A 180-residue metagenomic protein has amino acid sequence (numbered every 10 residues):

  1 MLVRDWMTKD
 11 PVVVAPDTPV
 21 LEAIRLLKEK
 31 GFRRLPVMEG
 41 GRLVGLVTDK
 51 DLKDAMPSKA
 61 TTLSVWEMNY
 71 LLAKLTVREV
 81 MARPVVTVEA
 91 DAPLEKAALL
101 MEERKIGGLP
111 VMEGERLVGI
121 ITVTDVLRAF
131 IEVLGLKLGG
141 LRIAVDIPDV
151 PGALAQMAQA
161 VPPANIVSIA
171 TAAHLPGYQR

Functional and structural regions predicted by a protein language model:
M1-D10, D49-V85, A98-E102, T122-P162 (+1 more regions): Tandem CBS (Bateman) regulatory domains
L2-E39, V44-T48, M56: Basic, Lys/Arg-rich alpha-helical nucleic-acid-recognition elements, primarily the DNA-binding modules of transcription
K9, M38, R83, M112 (+1 more regions): Conserved residues at the C-terminal ends of beta-strands
V14-G31, M38, T87-K105, M112 (+2 more regions): The conserved cystathionine-beta-synthase
L27, L35-D51, M101, L109-T124: A glycine-centered beta-loop-beta connector
R33, G107, V167: Short acidic/polar active-site loop segments enriched in Thr and Asp
N165-A172: A short linear hydrophobic-aromatic micro-motif
Q179-R180: A generic structural motif
